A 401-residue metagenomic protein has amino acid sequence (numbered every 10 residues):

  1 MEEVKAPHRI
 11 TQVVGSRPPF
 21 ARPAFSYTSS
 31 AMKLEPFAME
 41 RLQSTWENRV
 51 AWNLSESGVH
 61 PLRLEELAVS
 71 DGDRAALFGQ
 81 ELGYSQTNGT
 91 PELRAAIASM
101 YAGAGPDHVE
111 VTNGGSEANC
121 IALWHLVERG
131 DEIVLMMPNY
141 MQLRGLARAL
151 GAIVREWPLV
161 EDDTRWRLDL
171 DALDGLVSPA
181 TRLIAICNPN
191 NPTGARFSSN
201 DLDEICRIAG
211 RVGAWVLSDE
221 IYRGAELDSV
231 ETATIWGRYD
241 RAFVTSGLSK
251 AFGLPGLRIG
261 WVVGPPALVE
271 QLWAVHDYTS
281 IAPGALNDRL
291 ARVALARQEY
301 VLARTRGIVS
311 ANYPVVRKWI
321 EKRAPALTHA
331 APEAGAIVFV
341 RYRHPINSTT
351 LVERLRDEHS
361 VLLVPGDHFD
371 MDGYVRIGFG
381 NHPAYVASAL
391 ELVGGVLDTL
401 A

Functional and structural regions predicted by a protein language model:
F20-A31: Short, Lys/Arg-enriched N-terminal segments with co-localized hydrophobic residues within the first ~10-30 amino acids
Y27, G103, V134, D174 (+2 more regions): PLP-dependent enzyme catalytic core of the Aspartate aminotransferase-like
M32-G114, I121, A296-R297, T399-A401: N-terminal small-domain helix-loop-helix segment of the aminotransferase-like
S55, R292, I308-R317, H329-Y342: Conserved glycine-rich beta-strand-loop-beta hairpin in the small C-terminal domain of fold type I
H125-I186: PLP-dependent aminotransferase-like
L150, R211-V212, H359, L400: Helix C-cap/helix->beta junction micro-motif
E161-V230: Active-site phosphate-binding strand-loop segment of PLP-dependent enzymes
R238-S310, P314-K318, K322, E391: Conserved core segment of the aminotransferase class I/II
